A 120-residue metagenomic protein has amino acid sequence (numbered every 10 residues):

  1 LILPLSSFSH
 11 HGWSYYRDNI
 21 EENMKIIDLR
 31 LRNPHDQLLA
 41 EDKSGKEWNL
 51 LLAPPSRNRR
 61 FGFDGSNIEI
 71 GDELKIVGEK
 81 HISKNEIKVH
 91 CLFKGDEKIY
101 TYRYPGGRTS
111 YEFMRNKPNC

Functional and structural regions predicted by a protein language model:
S7-I20: Short boundary/loop segments of OB/S1/cold-shock single-stranded nucleic-acid-binding domains
M24-I26: Conserved hydrophobic positions within beta-strands
R32-E41: Short aromatic-glycine-enriched beta-strand elements
G45-P54: A short macromolecule-binding patch
R60-I76: Short nucleic-acid-contacting surface segments enriched for D/E, G, S/T with interspersed K/R
H81-G106: OB-fold/S1-family single-stranded nucleic acid-binding modules
K98-C120: Extended, charge-rich, solvent-exposed interface segments
